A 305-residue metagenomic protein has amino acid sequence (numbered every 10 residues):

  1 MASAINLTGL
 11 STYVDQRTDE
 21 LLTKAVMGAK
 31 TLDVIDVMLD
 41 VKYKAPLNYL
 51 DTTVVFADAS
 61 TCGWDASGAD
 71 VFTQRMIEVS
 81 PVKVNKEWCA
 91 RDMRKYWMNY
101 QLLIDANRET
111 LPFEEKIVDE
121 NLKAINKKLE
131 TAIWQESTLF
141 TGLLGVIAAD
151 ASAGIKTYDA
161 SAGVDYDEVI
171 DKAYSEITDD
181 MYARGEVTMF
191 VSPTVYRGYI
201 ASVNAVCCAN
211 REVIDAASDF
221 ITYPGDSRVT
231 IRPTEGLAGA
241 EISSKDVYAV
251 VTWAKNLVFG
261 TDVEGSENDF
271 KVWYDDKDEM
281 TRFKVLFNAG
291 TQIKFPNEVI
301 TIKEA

Functional and structural regions predicted by a protein language model:
A2-V55, S60, A149-S161, D165 (+1 more regions): Sequence/fold signature of self-assembling virion shell proteins
T23-M98, K127: Acidic/polar, low-complexity extended loops/arms that serve as protein-protein interfaces in large oligomeric shells
M76-E78, F113, T281: Non-transmembrane, amphipathic alpha-helical segments
C89-Y100, F190-V195, T234, V251-A254 (+1 more regions): Helix N-cap / beta->alpha transition motif
D92, K127, V195-R197, A289-T291: Short loop/turn segments at secondary-structure transitions that flank enzyme active sites
N99-E176, I302-A305: Alpha-helical scaffold segments that mediate packing/assembly in large oligomeric complexes
I133-T138, G185-S192, E212: Short coil/turn segments at secondary-structure boundaries
E168-V206: Ordered core of a single globular domain
